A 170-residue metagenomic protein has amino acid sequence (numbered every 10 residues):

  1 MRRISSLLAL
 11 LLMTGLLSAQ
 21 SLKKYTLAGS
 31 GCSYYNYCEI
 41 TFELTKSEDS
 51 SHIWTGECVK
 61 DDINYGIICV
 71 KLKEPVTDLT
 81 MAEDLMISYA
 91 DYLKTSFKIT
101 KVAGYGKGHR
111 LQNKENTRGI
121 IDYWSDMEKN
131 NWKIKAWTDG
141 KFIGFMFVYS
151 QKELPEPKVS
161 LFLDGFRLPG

Functional and structural regions predicted by a protein language model:
M1-K23: Bacterial Sec-dependent N-terminal signal peptides
L10-M13, S18, K60, K94 (+1 more regions): Short intrinsically disordered, low-complexity segments
L17, T45-S47, V148: Surface loops and adjacent helix of pleckstrin homology
Q20, I40, E83-F97, K101 (+1 more regions): Surface-exposed amphipathic alpha-helical segments
L22-E57, Y89-W137: Signature of long, low-cysteine stretches enriched in small and polar/charged residues
L44-S47, V76-M81, P155-V159: A short, polar/proline- and glycine-enriched secondary-structure boundary/capping micro-motif
T55-I87, G144-M146: A short acidic-to-branched-hydrophobic micro-motif
